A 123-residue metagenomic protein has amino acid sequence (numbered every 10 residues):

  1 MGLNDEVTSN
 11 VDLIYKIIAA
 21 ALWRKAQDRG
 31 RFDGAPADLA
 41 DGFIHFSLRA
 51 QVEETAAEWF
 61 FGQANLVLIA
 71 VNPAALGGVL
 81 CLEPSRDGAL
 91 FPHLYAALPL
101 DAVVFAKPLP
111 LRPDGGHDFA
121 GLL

Functional and structural regions predicted by a protein language model:
G2-L123: Conserved, structured core segments of small domains
